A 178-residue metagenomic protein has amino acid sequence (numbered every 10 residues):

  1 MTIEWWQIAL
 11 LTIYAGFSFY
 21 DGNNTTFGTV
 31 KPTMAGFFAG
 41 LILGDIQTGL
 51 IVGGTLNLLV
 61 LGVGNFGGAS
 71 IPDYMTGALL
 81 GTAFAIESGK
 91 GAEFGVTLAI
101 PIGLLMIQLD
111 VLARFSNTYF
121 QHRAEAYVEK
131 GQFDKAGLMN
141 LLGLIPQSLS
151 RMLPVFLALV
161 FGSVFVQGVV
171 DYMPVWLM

Functional and structural regions predicted by a protein language model:
M1-I71, M75: Hydrophobic transmembrane alpha-helices
M1-I8, A39-L50, F84-A99, F165-P174: Helix-coil boundary and interhelical linker segments in multi-pass alpha-helical membrane proteins
T2-I3, N24, G28, G44 (+4 more regions): Juxtamembrane/transmembrane-helix boundary motifs in multi-pass membrane proteins
L10-L11, A15-S18, G64, T76-S116 (+1 more regions): Short helix-perturbing small/polar motifs within transmembrane alpha-helices
I13, V52-L59, G67-L80, F84 (+1 more regions): Alpha-helical membrane segments and immediately flanking helix-loop junctions that form or couple to the substrate/ion
S18-N23, G44, V60, A85 (+4 more regions): Membrane-water interface at transmembrane helix exits
T97-M178: Helix-loop-helix junctions within the multi-pass membrane cores of secondary transporters/permeases
